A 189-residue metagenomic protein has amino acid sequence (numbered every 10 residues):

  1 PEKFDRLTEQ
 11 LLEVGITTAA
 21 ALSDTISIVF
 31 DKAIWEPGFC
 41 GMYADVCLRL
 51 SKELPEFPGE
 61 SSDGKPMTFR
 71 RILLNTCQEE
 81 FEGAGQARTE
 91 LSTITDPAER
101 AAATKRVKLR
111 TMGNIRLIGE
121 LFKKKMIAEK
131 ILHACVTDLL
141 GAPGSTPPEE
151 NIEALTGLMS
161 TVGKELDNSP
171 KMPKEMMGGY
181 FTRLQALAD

Functional and structural regions predicted by a protein language model:
P1-D189: Alpha-helical interaction scaffolds
